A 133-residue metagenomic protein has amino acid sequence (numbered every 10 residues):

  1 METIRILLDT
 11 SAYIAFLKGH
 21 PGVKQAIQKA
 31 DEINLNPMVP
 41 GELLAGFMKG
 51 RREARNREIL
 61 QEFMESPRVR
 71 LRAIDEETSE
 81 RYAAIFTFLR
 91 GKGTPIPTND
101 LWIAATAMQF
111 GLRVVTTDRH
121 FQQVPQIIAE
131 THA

Functional and structural regions predicted by a protein language model:
M1-I4, A104, M108-A133: Acidic, PIN/NYN-like endoribonuclease modules and their adjacent C-terminal/linker elements
M1-V39, A45-E62: Short, well-structured N-terminal submotif of metal-dependent ribonuclease cores
L8-D9, N36, P95-P97, D118: Histidine- and aromatic-rich ligand-binding microenvironments
D9-T10, L43, Y82, A107: Generic structural signal for small/hydrophobic residues in well-ordered secondary structure, especially within
A12-Y13, T78, W102-I103, H120-F121: Alpha-helix capping/helix-boundary segments
G50-A54, L89-R90, T131-A133: Short, hinge-like loop/turn segments at secondary-structure boundaries
R70-V115: Active-site neighborhoods of divalent-metal-dependent phosphate/nucleic-acid chemistry enzymes
